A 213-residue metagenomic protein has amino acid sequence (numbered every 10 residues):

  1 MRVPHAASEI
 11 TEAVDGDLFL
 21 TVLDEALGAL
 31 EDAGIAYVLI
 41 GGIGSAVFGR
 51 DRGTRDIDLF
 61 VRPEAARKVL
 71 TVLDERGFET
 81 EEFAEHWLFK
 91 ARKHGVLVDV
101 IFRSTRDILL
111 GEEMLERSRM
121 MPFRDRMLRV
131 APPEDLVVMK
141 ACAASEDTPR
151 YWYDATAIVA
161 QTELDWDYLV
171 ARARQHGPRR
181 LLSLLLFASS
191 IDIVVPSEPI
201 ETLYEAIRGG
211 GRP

Functional and structural regions predicted by a protein language model:
M1-P213: Compositionally biased terminal segments of proteins
